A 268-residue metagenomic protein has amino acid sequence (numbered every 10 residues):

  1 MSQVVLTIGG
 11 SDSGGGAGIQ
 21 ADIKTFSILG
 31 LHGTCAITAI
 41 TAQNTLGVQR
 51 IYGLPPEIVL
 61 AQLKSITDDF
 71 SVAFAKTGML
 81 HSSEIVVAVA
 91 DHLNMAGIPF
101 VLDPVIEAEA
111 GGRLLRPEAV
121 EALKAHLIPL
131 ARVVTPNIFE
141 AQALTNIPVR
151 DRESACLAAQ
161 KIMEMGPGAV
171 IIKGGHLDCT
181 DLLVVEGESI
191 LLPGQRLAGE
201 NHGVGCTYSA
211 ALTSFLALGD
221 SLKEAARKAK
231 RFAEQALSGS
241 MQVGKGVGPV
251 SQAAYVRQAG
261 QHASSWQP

Functional and structural regions predicted by a protein language model:
S2-T7, I23-E109, A259: Conserved N-terminal subdomain of the carbohydrate kinase-like
I8-G14, I190-G203: Short pre-catalytic strand/loop immediately N-terminal to key active-site residues, enriched for Gly-Thr
Q20, T25, Q142-A143, G199-L222: Short, small-residue alpha-helix embedded
L29-T34, I190-L191, F215-A229: Phosphate-handling active-site elements
S83-A96, T180, E188-L191, G199 (+1 more regions): Nucleotide and nucleotide-moiety/phosphate-recognizing core
P117-S189: Conserved phosphate/ATP/ADP-binding segment of small-molecule kinases
E224-P268: Charged C-terminal helix
